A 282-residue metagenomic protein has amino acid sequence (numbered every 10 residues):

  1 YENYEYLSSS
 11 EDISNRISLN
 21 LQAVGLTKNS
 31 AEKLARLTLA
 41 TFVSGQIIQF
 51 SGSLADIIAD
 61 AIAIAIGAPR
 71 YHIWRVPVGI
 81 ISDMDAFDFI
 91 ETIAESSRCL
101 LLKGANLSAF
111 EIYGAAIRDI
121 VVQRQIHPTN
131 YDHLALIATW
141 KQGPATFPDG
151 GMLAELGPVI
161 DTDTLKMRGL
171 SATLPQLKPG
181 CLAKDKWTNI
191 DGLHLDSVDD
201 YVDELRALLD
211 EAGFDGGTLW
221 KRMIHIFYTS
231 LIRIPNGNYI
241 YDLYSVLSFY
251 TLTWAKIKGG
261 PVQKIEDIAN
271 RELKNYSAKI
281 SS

Functional and structural regions predicted by a protein language model:
Y1-S282: C-terminal regulatory/interaction module of P-loop NTP-utilizing enzymes
